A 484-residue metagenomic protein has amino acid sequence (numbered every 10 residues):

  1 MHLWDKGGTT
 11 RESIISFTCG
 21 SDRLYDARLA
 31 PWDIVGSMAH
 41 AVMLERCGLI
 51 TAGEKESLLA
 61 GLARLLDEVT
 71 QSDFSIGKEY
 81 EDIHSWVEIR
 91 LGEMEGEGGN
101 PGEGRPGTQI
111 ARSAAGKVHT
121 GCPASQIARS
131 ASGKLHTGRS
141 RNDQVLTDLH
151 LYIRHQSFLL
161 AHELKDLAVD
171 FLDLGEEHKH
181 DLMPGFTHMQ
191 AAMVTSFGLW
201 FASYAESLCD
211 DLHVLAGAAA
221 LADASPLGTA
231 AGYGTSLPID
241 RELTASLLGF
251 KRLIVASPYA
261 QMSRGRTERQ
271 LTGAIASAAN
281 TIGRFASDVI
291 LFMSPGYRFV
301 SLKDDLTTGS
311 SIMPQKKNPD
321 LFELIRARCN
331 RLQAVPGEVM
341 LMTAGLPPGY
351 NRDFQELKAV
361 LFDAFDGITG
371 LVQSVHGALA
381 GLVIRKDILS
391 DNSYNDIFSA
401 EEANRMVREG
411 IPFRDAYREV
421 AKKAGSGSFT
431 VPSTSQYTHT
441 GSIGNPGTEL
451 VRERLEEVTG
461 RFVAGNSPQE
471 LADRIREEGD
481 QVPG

Functional and structural regions predicted by a protein language model:
M1-G102, Q126-G234, I239-A245, T308-G309 (+4 more regions): A helix-coil-helix interface module used to build multimeric assemblies and to scaffold catalytic/cofactor sites
M1-G36, R298, M313-G484: Glycine-rich cofactor/substrate-binding loops
H40, G61-E68, R90, M94 (+15 more regions): Generic, well-ordered alpha-helical scaffold segments in large soluble proteins
A111-Q126: Intrinsically disordered, low-complexity linker/propeptide segments enriched in Ser/Thr/Gly/Pro and acidic residues
H150, R154-A161, K165, L172 (+10 more regions): Short amphipathic alpha-helical segments with heptad-repeat character
L237-I254, Q469-L471: N-terminal, Lys/Arg-enriched amphipathic/low-complexity engagement segments that precede the first folded domain
L247-P336: Acidic, glycine-rich loop-and-beta core segments that form the ion-binding/anion-interacting portion of active sites
